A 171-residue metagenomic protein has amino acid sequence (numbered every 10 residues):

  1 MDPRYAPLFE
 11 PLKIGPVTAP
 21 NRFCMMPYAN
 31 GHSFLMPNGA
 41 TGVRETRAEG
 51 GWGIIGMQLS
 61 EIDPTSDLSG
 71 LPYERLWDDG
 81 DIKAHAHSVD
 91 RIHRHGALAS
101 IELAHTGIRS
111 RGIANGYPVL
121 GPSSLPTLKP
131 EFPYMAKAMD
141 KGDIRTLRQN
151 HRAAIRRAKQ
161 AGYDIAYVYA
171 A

Functional and structural regions predicted by a protein language model:
M1-A171: Flavin-dependent oxidoreductase catalytic cores
